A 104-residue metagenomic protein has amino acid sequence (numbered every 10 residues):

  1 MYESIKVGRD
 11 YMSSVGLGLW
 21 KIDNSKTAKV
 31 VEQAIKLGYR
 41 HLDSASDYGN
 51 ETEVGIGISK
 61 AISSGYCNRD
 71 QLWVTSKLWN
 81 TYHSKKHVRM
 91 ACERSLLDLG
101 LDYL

Functional and structural regions predicted by a protein language model:
M1-L72, R89-M90, D102: N-terminal binding-site loop/beta-alpha segment at the start of enzyme catalytic domains that lines or forms
L37, V74-L78, R94: Solvent-exposed, non-transmembrane amphipathic alpha-helical segments
Q71-K86: Structural motif corresponding to the early beta-alpha repeats
K85-L104: Glycine/proline-rich, positively charged, aromatic-decorated active-site loop/lid region on the catalytic face
